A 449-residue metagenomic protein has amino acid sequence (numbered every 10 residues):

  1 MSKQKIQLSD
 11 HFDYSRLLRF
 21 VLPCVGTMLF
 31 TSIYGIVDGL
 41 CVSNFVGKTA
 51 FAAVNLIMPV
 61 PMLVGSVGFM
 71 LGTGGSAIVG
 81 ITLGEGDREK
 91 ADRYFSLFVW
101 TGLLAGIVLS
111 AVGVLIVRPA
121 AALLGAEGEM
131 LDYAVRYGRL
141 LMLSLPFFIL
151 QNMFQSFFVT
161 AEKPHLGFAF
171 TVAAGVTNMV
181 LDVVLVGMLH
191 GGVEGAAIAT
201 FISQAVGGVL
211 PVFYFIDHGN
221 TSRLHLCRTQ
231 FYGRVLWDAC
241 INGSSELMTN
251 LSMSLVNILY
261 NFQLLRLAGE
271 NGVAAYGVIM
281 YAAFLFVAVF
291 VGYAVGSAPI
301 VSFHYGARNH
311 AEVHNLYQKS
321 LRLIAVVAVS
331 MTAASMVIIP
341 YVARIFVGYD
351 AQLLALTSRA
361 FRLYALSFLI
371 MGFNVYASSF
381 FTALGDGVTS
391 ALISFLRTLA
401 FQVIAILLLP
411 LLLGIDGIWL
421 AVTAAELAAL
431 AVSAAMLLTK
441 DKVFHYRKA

Functional and structural regions predicted by a protein language model:
M1-V21, V79-P146, M188-S244, V301-S367 (+1 more regions): Short alpha-helical transmembrane segments in multi-pass integral membrane proteins
S9-V46, P59-G74, I78, L103-S110 (+5 more regions): N-terminal transmembrane alpha-helices
R19-D38, L140, A174, S203-G207 (+4 more regions): Transmembrane helical elements of multi-pass membrane transporters/channels
C24, M28, L40, N44 (+16 more regions): Transmembrane alpha-helix boundary and packing residues in multipass membrane permease domains and related
I33-F51, A121-G128, V184-G191, L251-L285 (+3 more regions): Helix-terminus/linker motif at the lipid-water interface of multi-pass membrane proteins
V42-M62, E129-Y133, V193-E194, V235-N242 (+5 more regions): Interfacial/gating helices of multi-pass transporter permease domains
F51-A111, F148-G167, A275-I339, M371-I393: Small-residue-rich hydrophobic transmembrane alpha-helices
G72, L141-V159, G167-N178, A196-P211 (+5 more regions): Short runs within selected transmembrane alpha-helices of multi-pass transporters and secretion channels
